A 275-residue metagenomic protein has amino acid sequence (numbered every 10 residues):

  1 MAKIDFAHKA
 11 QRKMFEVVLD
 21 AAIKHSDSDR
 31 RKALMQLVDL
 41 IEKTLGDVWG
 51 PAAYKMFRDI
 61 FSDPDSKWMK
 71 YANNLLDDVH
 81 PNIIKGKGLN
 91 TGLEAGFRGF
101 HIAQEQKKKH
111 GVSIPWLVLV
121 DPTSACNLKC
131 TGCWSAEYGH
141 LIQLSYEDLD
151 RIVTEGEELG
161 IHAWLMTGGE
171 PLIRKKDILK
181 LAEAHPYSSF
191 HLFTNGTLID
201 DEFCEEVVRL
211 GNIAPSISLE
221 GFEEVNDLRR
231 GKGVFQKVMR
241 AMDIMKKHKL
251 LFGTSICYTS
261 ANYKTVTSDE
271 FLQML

Functional and structural regions predicted by a protein language model:
M1-K55, D59-D63, D227-L275: Radical SAM enzyme [4Fe-4S]-AdoMet core and its adjacent flexible, acidic and glycine-rich loops/tails across
M35-H191, T197-E202: Conserved alpha-helical substructure of the radical SAM core
Y146-M166, L172-L275: Radical SAM/AdoMet-radical enzyme domain recognition
